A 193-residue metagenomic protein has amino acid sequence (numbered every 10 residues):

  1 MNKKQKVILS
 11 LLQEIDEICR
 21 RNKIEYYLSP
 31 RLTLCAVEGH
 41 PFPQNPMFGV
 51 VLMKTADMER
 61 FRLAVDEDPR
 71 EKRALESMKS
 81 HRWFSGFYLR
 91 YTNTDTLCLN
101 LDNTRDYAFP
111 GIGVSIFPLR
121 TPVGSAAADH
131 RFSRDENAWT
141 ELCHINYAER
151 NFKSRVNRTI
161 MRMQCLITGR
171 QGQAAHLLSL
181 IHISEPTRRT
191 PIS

Functional and structural regions predicted by a protein language model:
M1-S29: Helical scaffold of the NTase/Pol beta-like nucleotidyltransferase catalytic core
L12, E25-N45: An N-terminal structural lobe/cap that precedes and organizes the functional/catalytic core across diverse proteins
E14-I24, R60, A64-E71: Generic non-transmembrane alpha-helical segments
L32-C35, A56-E59, H81-R82, L119-G124: Short, solvent-exposed loop/turn segments at secondary-structure junctions
H40-R62: Catalytic metal-binding acidic patch
L52-M53, D57, E71-D102: Hydrophobic/aromatic-rich structural module bridging two neighboring secondary-structure elements via a short loop
S85-G86, Y91, T96-L180: Conserved NTP/Mg2+-binding pocket subregion across the NTase superfamily
L178-I192: Residue-level detector of conserved catalytic or cofactor/ligand-binding positions in enzyme active sites
